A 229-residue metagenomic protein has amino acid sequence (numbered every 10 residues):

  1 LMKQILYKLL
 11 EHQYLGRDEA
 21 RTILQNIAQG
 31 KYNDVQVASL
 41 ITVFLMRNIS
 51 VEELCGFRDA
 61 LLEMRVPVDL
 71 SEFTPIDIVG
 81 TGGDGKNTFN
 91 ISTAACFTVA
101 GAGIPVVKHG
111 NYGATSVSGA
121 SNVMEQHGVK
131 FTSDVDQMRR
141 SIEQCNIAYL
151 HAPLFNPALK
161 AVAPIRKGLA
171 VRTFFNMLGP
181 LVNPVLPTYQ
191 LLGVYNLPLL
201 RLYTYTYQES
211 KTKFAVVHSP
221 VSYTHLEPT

Functional and structural regions predicted by a protein language model:
L1-N87, A102: Acidic, glycine/proline-rich low-complexity segments that act as flexible tails and inter-domain linkers
L40, M124, G179: Residue-level signal for inorganic ion chemistry
P75-V117, F175-M177, V182: Glycine/serine-rich anion-binding loops at beta->alpha junctions that coordinate negatively charged ligand groups
G113-V129: Active-site-proximal loop->helix
Q126-S141: A glycine-rich helix N-cap at a beta->alpha junction
Q137-G193: Phosphate/diphosphate-binding glycine-rich loops and adjacent basic-rich segments that engage nucleotide
L192-E209: Gly/Ser/Thr-rich active-site loops/lids in small-molecule metabolic enzymes that frequently grip phosphoryl groups
T224-T229: Conserved small/polar residues in nucleotide/adenosyl-binding loops
